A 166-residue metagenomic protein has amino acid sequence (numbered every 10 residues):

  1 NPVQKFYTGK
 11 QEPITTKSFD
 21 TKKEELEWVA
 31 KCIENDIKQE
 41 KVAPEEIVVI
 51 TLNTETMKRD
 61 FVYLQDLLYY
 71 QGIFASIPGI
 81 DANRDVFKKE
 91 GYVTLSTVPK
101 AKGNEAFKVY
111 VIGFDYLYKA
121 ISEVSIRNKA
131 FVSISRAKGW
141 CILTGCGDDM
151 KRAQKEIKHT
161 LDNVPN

Functional and structural regions predicted by a protein language model:
N1-N166: The feature marks helicase ATPase cores and/or their adjacent C-terminal helical subdomains in SF1/SF2/AAA+ helicases
